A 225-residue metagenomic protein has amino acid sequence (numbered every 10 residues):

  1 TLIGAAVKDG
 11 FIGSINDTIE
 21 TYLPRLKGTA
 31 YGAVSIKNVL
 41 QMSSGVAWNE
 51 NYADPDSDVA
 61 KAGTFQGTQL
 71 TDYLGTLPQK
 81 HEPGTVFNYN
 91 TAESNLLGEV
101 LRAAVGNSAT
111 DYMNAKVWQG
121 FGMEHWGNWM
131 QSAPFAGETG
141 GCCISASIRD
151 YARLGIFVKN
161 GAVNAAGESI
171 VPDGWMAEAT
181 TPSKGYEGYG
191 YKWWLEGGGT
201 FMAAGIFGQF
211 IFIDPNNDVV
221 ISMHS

Functional and structural regions predicted by a protein language model:
T1, A33-I36, Y89-S94, I148-A152: Short alpha-helical patches at coil-to-helix transitions and adjacent helical residues in well-structured domains
T1-I15, V39, L97-L101, Y151-F157: Active-site SXXK
D9-A47, T76, A104-G141, A146: Active-site helix/loop module of the DD-peptidase/beta-lactamase fold, centered on the serine-lysine SxxK catalytic
T29-V34, F65-G67, K80, S145 (+3 more regions): Extracellular/periplasmic catalytic domains that process cell-envelope and extracellular macromolecules
N51-T139: Catalytic-site signature segments of enzymes, centered on catalytic residues
E93-V100, G140-V163, Q209-H224: Active-site-proximal alpha-helical segments within enzyme catalytic domains
E124-G127, G174-I221: Active-site Gly/Thr loop motif
A152, I156, N164-T180: A conserved catalytic-loop motif detector
